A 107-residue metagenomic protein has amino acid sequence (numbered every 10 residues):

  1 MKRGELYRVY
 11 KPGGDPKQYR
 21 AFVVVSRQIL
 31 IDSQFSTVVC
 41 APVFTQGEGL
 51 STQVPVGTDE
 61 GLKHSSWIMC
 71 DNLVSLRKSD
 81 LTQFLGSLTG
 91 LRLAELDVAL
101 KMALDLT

Functional and structural regions predicted by a protein language model:
D15-R20, V24-T58: Compact nucleic-acid interaction/catalytic patches
E60-T107: C-terminal terminal-subdomain/extension
